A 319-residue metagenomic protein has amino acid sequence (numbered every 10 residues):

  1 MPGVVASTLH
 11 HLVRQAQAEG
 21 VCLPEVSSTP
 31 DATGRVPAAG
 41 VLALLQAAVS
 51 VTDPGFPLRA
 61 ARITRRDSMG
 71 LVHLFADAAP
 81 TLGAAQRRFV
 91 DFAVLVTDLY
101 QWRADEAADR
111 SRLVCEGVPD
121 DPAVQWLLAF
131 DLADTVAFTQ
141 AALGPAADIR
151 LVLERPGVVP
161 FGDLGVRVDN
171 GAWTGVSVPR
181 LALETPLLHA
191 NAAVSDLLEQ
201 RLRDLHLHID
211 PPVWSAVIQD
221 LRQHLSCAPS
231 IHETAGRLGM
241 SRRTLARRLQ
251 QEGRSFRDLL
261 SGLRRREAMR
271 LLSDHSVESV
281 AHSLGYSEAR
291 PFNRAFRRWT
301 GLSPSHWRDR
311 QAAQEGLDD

Functional and structural regions predicted by a protein language model:
M1-D109: N-terminal low-complexity or simple alpha-helical regulatory segments that function as activation/interaction modules
G3, S7-H11, A142-P145, L197 (+1 more regions): Surface-exposed, interaction-prone regions with an acidic/low-complexity signature
V13, Q46-V49, Q86, V90 (+4 more regions): Generic solvent-exposed, charged/amphipathic alpha-helical segments that serve as macromolecular interface scaffolds
P37, L128, S261: Short, conserved glycine- and acidic-residue-centered signature motifs in active-site or ligand-binding loops
R66-G175, P179-R180: N-terminal regulatory/effector-sensing and dimerization cores that precede helix-turn-helix DNA-binding domains
P156-D319: Extended mid-to-C-terminal alpha-helical interaction segments
